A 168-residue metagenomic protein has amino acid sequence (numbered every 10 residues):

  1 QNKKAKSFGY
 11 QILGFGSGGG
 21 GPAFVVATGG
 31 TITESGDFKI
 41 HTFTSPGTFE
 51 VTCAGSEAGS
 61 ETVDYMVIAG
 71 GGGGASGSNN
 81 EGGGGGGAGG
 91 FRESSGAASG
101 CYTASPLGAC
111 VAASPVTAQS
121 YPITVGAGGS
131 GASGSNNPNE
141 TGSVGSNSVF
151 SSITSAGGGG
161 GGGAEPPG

Functional and structural regions predicted by a protein language model:
Q1-G168: Glycine-biased low-complexity/repetitive sequence motifs
